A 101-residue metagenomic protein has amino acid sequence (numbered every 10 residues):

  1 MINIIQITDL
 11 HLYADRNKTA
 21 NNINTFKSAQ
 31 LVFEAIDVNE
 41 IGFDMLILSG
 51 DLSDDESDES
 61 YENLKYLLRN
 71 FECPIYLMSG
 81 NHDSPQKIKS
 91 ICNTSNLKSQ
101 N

Functional and structural regions predicted by a protein language model:
M1-N63: N-terminal active-site segment of His-dependent metallophosphoesterases
E62-N101: Extended active-site neighborhood of metal-dependent phosphoesterases/phosphodiesterases
